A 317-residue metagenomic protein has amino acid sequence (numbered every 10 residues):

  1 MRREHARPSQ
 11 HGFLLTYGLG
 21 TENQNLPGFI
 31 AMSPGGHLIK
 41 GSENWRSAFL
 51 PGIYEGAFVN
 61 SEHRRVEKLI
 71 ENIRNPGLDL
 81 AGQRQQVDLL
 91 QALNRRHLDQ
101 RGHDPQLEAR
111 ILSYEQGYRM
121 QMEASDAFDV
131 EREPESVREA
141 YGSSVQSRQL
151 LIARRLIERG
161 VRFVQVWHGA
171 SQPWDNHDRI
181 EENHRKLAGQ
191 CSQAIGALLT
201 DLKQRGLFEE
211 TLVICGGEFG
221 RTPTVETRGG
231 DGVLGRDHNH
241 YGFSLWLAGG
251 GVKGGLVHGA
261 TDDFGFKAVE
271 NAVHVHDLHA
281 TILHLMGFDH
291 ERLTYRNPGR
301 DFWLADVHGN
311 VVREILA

Functional and structural regions predicted by a protein language model:
M1-A317: Ligand-binding pockets and gating/stacking loops
